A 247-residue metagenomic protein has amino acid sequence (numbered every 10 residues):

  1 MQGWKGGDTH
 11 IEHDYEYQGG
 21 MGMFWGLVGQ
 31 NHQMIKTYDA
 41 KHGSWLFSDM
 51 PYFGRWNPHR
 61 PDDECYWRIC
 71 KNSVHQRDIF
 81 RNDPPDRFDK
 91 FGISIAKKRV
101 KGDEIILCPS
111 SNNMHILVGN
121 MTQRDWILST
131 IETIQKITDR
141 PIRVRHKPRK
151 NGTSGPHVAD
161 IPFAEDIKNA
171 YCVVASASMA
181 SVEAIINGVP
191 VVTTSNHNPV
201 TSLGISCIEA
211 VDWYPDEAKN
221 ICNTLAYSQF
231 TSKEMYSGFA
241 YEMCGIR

Functional and structural regions predicted by a protein language model:
M1-F91: Secretory-pathway glycan-assembly enzymes, especially type II membrane glycosyltransferases that use nucleotide-sugar
G6-H10, Q18-M23, T37-L46, P61-W67 (+4 more regions): Active-site regions of enzymes building and remodeling cell-envelope glycoconjugates
E12-Y15, Q135-V191, N196-H197: Donor nucleotide-activated moiety binding/catalytic core segment of transferases that use nucleotide-activated donors
M23-F24, L107, A175: Redox-cofactor binding/interface segments in oxidoreductases and associated redox assembly factors
L27-Q30, P51-G54, S110-M114, P148-N151 (+2 more regions): Short, solvent-exposed loop/turn segments at secondary-structure junctions
T37-A40, F91-G102, E132-K136: Short amphipathic alpha-helices and their capping/turn segments at secondary-structure boundaries
N57-G102, T201-R247: Leloir-type glycosyltransferase catalytic cores
V100-N151: Conserved catalytic-core segment of nucleotide-activated headgroup transferases in glycan assembly
